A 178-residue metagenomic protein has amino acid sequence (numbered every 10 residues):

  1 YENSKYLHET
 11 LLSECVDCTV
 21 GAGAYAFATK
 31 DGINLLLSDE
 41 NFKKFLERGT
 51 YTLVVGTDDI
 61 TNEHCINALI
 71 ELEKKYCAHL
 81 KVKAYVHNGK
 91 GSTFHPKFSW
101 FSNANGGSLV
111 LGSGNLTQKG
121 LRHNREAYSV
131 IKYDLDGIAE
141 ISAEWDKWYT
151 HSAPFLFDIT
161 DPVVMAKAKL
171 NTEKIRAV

Functional and structural regions predicted by a protein language model:
Y1-V178: PLD/PLD-like phosphodiesterase catalytic module centered on the HKD motif
